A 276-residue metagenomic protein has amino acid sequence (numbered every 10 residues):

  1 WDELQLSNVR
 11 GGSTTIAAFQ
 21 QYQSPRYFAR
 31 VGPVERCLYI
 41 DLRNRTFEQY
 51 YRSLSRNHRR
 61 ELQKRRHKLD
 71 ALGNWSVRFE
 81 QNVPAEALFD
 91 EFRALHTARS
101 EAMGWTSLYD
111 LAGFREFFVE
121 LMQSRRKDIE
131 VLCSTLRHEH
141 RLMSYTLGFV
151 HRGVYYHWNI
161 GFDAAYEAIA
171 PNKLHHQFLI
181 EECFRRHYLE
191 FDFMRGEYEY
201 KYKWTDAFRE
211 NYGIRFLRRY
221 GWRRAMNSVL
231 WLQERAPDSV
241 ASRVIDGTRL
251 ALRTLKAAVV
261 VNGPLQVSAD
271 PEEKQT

Functional and structural regions predicted by a protein language model:
W1-V34, R152-E210, R215-F216: Acyl-donor binding region in acyl/amide transferases
S7-A168, A257, G263-T276: A conserved beta-strand-loop-helix scaffold within acyl/acetyltransferase catalytic domains
Y50-Y51, D163-Y166, E181-C183, M226 (+3 more regions): A short, structure-level motif marking secondary-structure boundaries and short turns
R59-R60, R209, R243: A general, composition-driven signal for non-globular sequence regions
E120-L121, W204, N211-Y212, S228-L230: Short alpha-helix boundary/capping motifs
F216-T276: Membrane-proximal basic amphipathic "stem/tether" segments
